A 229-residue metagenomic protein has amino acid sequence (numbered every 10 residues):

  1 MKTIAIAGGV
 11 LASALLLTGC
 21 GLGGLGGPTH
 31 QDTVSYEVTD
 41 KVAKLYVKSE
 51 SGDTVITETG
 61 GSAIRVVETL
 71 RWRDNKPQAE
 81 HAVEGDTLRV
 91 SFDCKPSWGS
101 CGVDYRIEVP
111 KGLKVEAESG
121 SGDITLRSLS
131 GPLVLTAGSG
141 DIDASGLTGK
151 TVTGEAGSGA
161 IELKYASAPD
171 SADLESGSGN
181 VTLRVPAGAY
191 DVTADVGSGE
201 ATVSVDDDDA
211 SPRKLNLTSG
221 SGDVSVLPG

Functional and structural regions predicted by a protein language model:
K2-V66, R71-R73, K95-G102, A201-S211: Short acidic/polar N-terminal linker immediately downstream of export determinants
S35-Y36, D53-E58, Q78-E80, G102-E108 (+6 more regions): Short, T/G/N/S-enriched strand-turn elements that build extracellular solenoid repeat scaffolds
V47, A79-H81, L217: A structural signal for short hydrophobic beta-strand segments in well-ordered beta-sheet cores
I64, D86-L88, V224: Hydrophobic residues embedded in beta-strands of well-ordered beta-sheets
D74-C101: Mid-chain, structured segments of secreted extracytoplasmic proteins
E116-E155: Right-handed parallel beta-helix
S145-G229: Short, surface-exposed interaction patches in beta-rich subdomains that mediate adhesion/assembly near membranes
